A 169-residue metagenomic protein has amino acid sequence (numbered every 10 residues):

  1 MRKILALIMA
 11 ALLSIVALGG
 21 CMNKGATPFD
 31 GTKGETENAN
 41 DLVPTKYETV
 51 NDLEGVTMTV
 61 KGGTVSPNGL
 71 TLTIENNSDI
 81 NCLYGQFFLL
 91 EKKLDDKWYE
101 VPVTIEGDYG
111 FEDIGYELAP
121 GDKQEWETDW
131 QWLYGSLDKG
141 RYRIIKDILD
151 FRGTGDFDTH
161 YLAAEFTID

Functional and structural regions predicted by a protein language model:
M1-I4: Positively charged n-region of N-terminal signal peptides that target proteins for export
A6-L13: Sec-dependent N-terminal signal peptides
V16-G20: C-terminal motif of bacterial Sec signal peptides marking the signal peptidase cleavage site
M22-I105, A119, D147-D169: Primarily secretory-pathway and cell-envelope proteins
I105-R143, D147-R152: Short, solvent-exposed, Trp/other aromatic-anchored flexible loops in extracytoplasmic proteins
